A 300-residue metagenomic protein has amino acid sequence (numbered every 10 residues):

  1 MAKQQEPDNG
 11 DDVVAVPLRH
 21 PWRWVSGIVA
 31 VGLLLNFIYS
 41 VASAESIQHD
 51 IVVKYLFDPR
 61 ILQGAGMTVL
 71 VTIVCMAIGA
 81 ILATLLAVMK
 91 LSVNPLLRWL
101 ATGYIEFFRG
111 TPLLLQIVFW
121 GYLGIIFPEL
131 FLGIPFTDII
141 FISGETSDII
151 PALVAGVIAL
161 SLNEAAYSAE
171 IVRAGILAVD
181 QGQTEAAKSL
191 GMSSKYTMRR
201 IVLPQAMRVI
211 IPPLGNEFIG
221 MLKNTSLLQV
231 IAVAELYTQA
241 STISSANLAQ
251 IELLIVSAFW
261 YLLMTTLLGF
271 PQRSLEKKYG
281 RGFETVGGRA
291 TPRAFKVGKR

Functional and structural regions predicted by a protein language model:
A2-R300: Transmembrane alpha-helices and adjacent helix-loop boundaries
